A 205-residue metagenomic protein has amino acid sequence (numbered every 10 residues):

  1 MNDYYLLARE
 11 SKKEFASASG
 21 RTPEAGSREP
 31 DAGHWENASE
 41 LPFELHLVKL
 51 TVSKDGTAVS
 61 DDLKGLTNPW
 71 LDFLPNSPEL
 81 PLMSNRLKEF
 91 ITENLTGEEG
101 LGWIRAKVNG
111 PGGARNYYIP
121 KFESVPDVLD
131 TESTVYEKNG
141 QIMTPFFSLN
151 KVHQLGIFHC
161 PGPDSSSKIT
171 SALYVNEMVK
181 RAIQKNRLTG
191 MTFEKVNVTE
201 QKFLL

Functional and structural regions predicted by a protein language model:
M1-G33: Short, extreme N-terminal leader segments that mark the start of a protein/domain
N2-L6, E10, A106-K107, G112-L205: Acidic, proline/glycine-rich low-complexity IDRs
K13-A25, S60-L66, G102-K107: Short N-terminal helix-initiation segments at or just after the protein's N-terminus
S27-F43, L47: N-terminal non-catalytic cap/leader segment that marks the start of a structured domain
A38-P42, D61-K64, P78-S84, P120 (+2 more regions): A broad, low-specificity signal for short, low-complexity segments enriched in glycine/proline and polar/charged
H46-L80: A glycine-rich, hydrophobic loop/mini-helix early in the fold
L63-K64, T96-G100, P163-T170: Intrinsically disordered, low-complexity coil segments
N68-P111: Aromatic- and glycine-enriched beta-alpha-beta binding-site module
